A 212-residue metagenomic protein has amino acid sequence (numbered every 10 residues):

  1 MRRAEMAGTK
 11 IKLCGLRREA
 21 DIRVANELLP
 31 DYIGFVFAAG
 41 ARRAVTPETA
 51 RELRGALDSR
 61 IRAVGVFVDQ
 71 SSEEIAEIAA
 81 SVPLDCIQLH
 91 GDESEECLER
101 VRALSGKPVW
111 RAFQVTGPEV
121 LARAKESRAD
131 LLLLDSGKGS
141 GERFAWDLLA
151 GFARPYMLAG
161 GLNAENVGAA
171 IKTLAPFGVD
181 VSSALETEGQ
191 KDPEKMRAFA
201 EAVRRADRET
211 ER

Functional and structural regions predicted by a protein language model:
M1-L134, K138-R212: Conserved N-terminal beta1-alpha1 strand-loop-helix module at the mouth
